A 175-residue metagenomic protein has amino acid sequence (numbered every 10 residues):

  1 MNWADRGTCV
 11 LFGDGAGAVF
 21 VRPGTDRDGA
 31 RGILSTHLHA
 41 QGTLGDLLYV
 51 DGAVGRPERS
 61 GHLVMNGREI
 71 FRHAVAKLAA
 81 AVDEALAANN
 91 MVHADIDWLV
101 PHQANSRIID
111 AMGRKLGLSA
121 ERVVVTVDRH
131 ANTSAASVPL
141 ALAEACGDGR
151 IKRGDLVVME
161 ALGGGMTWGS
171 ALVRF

Functional and structural regions predicted by a protein language model:
W3-A76, A80-D83, L162, F175: Condensing-enzyme catalytic core mediating Claisen C-C bond formation in acyl metabolism
R22, L44-G52, A88-N89, G147-V157: A short, terminal or domain-edge coil/loop segment
S60-H62, A87-N90, S119-E121: A short alpha-helix capping/helix-coil boundary motif
N66-R68, H93-D95, T126-V127: A short, structure-level motif marking secondary-structure boundaries and short turns
K77-A88, A111, K115, A141: Phosphate/ATP-binding catalytic cores across multiple sugar-kinase/actin-like superfamilies, primarily ASKHA
A80-D97, A145-R150: Phosphate/pyrophosphate-binding loops at sites that engage ATP/ADP/AMP, CoA/4′-phosphopantetheine, polyphosphate
D97-F175: Claisen-condensing/thiolase-fold acyl-transfer catalytic domains that form or cleave C-C bonds in fatty acid
